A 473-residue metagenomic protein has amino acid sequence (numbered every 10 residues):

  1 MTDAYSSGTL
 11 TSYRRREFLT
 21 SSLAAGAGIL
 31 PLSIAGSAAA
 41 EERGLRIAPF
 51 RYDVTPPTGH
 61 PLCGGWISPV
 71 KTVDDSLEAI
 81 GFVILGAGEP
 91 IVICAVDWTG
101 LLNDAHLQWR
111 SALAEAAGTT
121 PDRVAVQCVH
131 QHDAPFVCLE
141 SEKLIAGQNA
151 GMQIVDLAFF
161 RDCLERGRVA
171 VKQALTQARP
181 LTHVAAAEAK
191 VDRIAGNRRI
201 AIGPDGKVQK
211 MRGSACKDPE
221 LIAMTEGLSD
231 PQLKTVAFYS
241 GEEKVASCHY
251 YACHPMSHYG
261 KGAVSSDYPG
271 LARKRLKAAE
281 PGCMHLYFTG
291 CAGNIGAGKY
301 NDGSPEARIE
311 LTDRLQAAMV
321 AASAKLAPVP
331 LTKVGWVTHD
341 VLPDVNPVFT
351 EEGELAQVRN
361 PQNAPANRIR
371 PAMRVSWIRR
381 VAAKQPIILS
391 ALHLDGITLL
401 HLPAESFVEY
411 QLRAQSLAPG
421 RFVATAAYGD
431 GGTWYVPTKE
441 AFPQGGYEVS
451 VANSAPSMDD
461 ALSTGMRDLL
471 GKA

Functional and structural regions predicted by a protein language model:
M1-Y13: N-terminal secretory signal peptides
S7-T9, A27, L32: A detector of low-complexity, intrinsically disordered, Ser/Thr/Gly/Pro/Ala-rich segments
T9-L10, E17, E115, L175: Short N-terminal micro-motifs specific to bacterial/archaeal maturation and metal-cluster initiation sites
R15-L30, A414: N-terminal export leaders
E41-M284, F288-A292, Y300-E310, Q316 (+2 more regions): Conserved beta-alpha junction segments in alpha/beta enzyme cores
